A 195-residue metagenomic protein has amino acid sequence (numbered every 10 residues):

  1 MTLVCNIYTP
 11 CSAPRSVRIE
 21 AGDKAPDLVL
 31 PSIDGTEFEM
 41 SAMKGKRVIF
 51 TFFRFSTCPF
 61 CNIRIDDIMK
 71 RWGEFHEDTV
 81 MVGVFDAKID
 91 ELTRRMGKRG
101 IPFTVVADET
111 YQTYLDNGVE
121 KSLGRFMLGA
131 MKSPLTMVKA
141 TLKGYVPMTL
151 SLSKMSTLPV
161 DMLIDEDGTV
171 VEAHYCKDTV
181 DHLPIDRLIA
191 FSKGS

Functional and structural regions predicted by a protein language model:
C5-S41: N-terminal "domain-start" segment that seeds a small globular fold
A25-P26, I49, L158-V160: Short loop/turn microsegments at loop-to-beta-strand junctions
M40-M69: Short active-site neighborhood of thiol/selenol oxidoreductases, capturing the structured segment around
F53, F85, D165: Short beta-strand/turn micro-motifs composed of small residues that flank or help shape donor/cofactor-binding pockets
N62-I63, R94, L183-D186: Generic recognition of short, well-ordered alpha-helical segments
R64-D116: Structural microenvironment flanking redox-active thiols in thiol-disulfide oxidoreductases
D108-V180: Thiol/selenol-based redox catalytic cores and closely related redox-interacting motifs
T179-G194: A short, polar/charged loop-to-alpha-helix boundary motif
